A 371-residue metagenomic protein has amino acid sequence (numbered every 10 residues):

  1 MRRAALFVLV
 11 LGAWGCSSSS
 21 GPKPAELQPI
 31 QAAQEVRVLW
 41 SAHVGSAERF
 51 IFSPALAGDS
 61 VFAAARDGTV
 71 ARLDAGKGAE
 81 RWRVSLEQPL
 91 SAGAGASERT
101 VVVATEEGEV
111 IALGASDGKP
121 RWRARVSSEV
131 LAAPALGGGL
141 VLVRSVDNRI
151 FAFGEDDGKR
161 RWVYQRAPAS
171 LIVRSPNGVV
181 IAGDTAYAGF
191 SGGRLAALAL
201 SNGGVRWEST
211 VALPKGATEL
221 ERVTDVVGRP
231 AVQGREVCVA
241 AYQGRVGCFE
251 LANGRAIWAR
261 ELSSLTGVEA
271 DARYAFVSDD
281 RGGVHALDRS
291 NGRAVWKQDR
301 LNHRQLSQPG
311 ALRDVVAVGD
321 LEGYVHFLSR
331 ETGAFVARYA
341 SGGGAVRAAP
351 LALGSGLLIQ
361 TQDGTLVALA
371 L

Functional and structural regions predicted by a protein language model:
G12-G15: C-terminal motif of bacterial Sec signal peptides marking the signal peptidase cleavage site
S20-A25, Q31-A55, W82-S97, P120-G137 (+5 more regions): Extracytoplasmic beta-rich repeat domains
A65, T105-E106, S145-V146, F190-S191 (+4 more regions): Structural signature of WD-repeat beta-propellers
D74-K77, G114-D117, G154-G158, L200-G203 (+4 more regions): Short loop/turn segments that connect beta-strands within beta-propeller blades
Y274-A286, R293-F327: Loop/turn-rich, solvent-exposed surfaces of beta-rich toroidal or solenoidal domains
S341-L371: Blade-level signature of beta-propeller repeat domains, shared across WD40, Kelch, NHL, RCC1 and BNR/Asp-box propellers
